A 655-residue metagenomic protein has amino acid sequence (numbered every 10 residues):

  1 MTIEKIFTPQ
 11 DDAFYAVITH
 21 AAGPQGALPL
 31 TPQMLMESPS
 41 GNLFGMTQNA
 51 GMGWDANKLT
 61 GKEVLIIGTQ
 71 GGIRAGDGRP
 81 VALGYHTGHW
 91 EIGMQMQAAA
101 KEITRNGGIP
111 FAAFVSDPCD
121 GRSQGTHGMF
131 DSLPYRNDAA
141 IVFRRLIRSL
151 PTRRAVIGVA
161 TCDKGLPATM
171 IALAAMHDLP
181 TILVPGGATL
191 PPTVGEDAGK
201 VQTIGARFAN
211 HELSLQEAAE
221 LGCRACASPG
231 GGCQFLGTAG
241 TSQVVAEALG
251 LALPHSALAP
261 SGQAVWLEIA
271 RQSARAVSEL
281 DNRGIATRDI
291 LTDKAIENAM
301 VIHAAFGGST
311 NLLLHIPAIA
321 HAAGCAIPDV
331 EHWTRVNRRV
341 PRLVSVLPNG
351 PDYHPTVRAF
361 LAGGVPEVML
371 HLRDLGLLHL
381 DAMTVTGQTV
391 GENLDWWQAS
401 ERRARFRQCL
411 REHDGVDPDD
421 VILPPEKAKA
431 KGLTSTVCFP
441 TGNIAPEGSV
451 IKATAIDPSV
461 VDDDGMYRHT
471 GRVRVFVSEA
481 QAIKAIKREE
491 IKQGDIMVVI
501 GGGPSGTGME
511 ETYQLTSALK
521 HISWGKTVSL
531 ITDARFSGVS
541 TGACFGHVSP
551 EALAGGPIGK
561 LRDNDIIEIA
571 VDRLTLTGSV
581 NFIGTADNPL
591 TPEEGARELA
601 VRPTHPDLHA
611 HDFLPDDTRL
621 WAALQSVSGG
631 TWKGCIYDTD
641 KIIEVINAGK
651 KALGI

Functional and structural regions predicted by a protein language model:
M1-Y85, F114, G121, H127-G128 (+4 more regions): Catalytic or ion-coupling anion/metal-binding cores of large enzyme and transporter domains
I66-I67, G76, S149-T169, L183-V184: A short, small-residue-rich loop immediately preceding and capping a beta-strand
T69, I73, T87-A113, P118: Low-complexity, highly charged intrinsically disordered N-terminal segments that act as targeting/localization
W90, L133-D138, F476-V477, E510: Conserved phosphate-coordination/catalytic loops
A99, T169, I316: Aromatic/hydrophobic pocket-lining residues that form π-stacking "cages" and hydrophobic walls in ligand
G121-A139: Charged, often glycine-rich, active-site loop that binds/positions anionic groups
A139-P151: Short, well-structured alpha-helical segments in soluble
I141-R144, V156, A160, K164-M170 (+2 more regions): Glycine-rich anion-binding loops of enzyme active sites
